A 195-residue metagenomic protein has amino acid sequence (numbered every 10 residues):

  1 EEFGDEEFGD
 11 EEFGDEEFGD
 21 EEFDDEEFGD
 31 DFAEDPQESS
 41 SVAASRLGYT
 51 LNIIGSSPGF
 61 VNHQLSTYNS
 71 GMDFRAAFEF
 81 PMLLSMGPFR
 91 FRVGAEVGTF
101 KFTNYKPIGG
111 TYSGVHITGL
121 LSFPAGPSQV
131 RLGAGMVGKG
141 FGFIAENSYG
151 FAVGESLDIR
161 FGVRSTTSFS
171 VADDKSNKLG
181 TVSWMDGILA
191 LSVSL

Functional and structural regions predicted by a protein language model:
E1-G14, F18, E22-P88, V97 (+3 more regions): Short glycine/proline- and aromatic-enriched beta-strand/turn motifs that initiate or cap beta-hairpins
S39-L47, M82-F91, P124-Q129, V153-F161: Short loop/turn motifs that connect adjacent beta-strands in outer-membrane beta-barrel proteins
L51-V61, V93-K101, A125-E146, I159-S165: Transmembrane beta-strand segments that form the barrel wall of outer-membrane beta-barrel proteins
V61-S66, N104-P107, G133-A134, E146-Y149 (+1 more regions): Extracellular loop and loop/strand-boundary signature of outer-membrane beta-barrel proteins
G71-D73, P88-R92, Y112-H116, P127-Q129: Short connector loops at helix/strand junctions that flank enzyme active sites, especially segments positioning acidic
F74-L84, A95, I117-A125, A134-M136 (+3 more regions): Residues on the lipid-exposed face of transmembrane beta-strands in outer-membrane beta-barrel proteins
R92-I117: Outer-membrane beta-barrel transmembrane domain signature of Gram-negative proteins, especially the mid-to-C-terminal
